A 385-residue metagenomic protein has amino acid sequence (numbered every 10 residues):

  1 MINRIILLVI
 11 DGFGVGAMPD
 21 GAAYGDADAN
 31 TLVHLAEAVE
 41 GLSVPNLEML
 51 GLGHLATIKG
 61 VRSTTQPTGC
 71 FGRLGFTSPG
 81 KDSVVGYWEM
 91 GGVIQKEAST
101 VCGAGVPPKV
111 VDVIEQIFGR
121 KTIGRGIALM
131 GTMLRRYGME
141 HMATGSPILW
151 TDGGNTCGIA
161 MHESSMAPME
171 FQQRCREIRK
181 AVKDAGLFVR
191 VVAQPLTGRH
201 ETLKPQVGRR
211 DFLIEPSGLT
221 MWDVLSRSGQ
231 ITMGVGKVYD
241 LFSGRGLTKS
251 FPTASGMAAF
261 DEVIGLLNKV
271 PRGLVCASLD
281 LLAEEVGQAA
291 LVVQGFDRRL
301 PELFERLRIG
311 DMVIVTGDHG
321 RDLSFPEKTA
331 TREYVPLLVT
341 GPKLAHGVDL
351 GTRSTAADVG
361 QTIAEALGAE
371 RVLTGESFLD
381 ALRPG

Functional and structural regions predicted by a protein language model:
M1-G385: Feature captures the catalytic ectodomains and active-site-proximal regions of enzymes that hydrolyze or transfer
